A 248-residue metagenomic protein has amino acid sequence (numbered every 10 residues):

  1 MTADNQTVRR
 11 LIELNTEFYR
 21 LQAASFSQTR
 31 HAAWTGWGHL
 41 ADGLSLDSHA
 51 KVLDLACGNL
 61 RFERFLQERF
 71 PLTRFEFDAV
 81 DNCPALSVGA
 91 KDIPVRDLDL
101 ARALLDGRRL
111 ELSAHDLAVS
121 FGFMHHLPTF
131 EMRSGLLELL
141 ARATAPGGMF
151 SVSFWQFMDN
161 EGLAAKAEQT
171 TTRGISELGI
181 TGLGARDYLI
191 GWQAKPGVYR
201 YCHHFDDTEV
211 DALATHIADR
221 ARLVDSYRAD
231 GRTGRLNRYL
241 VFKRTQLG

Functional and structural regions predicted by a protein language model:
M1-H49, L53-R109, E131, M149-G248: Class I (Rossmann-like) S-adenosyl-L-methionine-dependent methyltransferase catalytic domain, capturing the SAM-binding
H49, A114-H115: Local beta-strand N-terminus motif with an aromatic residue
L110-E111, R142: Short, charge-rich binding segments
V119: A conserved beta-strand element that flanks and buttresses the S-adenosyl-L-methionine
G122-H126: Short catalytic micro-motifs in class I SAM-dependent methyltransferases
L127-L139: A short, conserved alpha-helix within the catalytic core of class I
L139-P146: Conserved helix-to-beta-strand junction in the class I
